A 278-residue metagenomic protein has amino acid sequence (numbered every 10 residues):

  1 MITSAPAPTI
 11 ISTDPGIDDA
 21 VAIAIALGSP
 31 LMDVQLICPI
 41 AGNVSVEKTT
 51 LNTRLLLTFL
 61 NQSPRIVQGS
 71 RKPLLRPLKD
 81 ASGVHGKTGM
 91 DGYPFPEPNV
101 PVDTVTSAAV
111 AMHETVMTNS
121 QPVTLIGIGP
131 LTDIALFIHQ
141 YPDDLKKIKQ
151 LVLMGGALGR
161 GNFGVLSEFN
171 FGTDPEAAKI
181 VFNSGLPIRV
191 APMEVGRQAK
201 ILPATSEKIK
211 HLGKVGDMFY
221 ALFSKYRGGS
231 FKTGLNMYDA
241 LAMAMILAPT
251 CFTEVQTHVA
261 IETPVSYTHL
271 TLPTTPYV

Functional and structural regions predicted by a protein language model:
I2-L55, F95-Q198: Active-site histidine-anchored catalytic micro-motif
L60-V67: A glycine-rich helix N-cap at a beta->alpha junction
V67-P94: Surface-exposed loop and adjacent secondary-structure segments within mature catalytic domains
D144-E262: Glycine-rich, Lys/Arg-enriched anion-binding loops that position phosphate/diphosphate groups for phosphoryl
T268-T274: Conserved small/polar residues in nucleotide/adenosyl-binding loops
